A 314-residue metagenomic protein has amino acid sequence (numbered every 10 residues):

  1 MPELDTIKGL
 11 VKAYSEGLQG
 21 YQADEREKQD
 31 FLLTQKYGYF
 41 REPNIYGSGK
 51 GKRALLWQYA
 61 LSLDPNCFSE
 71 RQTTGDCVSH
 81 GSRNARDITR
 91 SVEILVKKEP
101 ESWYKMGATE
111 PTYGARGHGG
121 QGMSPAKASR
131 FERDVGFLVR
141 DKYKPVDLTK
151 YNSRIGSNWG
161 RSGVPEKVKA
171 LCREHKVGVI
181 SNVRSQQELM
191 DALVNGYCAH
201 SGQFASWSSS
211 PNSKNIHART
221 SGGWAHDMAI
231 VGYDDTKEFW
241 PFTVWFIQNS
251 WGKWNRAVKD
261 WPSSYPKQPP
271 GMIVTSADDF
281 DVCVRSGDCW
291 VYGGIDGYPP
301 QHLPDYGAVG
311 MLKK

Functional and structural regions predicted by a protein language model:
M1-P100, G120-R140, G293, G310-K314: Structured alpha-helical subdomains that flank or immediately precede key functional sites
L4-D5, G9, R83-D87, G114-Q248 (+1 more regions): Predominantly the structural core of cysteine protease catalytic domains
K98-R116: Acidic helix-start/capping segments at beta-turn-to-alpha-helix junctions
